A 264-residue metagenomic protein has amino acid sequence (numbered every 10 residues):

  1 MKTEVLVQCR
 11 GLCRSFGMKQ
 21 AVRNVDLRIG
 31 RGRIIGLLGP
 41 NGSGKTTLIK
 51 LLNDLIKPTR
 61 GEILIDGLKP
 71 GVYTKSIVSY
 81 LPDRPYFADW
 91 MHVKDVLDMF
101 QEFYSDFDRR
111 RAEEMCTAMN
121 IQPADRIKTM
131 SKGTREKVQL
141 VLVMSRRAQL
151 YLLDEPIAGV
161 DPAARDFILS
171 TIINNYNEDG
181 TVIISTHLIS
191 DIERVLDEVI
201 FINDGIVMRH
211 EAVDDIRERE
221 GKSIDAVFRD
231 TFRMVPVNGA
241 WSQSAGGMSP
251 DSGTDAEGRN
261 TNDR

Functional and structural regions predicted by a protein language model:
L38-P40: The feature captures the beta-strand-to-loop junction immediately N-terminal to the Walker
N53: Helix-to-loop junction immediately C-terminal to a conserved catalytic motif
R60-T74: Conserved ABC transporter NBD signature motif
D83-Q139: ABC-family P-loop ATPase nucleotide-binding domains
Y151-E155, V160: Catalytic Walker B motif of ABC-type/P-loop ATPase nucleotide-binding domains
H210-E211: ABC ATPase "signature
